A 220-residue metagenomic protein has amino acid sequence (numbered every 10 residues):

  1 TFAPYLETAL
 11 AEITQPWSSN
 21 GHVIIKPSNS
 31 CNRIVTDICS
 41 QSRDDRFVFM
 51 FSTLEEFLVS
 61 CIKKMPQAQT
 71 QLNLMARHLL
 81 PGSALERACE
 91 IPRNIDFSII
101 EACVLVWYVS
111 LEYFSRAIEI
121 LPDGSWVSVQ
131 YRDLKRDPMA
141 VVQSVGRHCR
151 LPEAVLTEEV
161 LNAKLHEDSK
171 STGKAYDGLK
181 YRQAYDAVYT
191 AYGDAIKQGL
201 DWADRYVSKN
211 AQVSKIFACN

Functional and structural regions predicted by a protein language model:
T1-A3, I25, N32, I38 (+1 more regions): Anion-recognition interface
T1-Q67: PAPS-dependent sulfotransferase catalytic domain
C39-L85, A140-A163, E167: C-terminal intrinsically disordered extensions
L85-N220: PAPS-dependent sulfotransferases, especially Golgi type II membrane carbohydrate sulfotransferases
